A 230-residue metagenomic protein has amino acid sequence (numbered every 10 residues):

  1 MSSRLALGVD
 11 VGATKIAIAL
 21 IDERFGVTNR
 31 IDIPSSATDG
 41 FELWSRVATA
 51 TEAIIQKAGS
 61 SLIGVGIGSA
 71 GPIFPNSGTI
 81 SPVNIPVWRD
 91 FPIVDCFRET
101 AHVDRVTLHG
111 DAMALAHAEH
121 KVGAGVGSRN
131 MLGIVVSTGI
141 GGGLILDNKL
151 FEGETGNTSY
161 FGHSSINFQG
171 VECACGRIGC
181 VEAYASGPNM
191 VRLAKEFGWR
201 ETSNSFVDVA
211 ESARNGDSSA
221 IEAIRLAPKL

Functional and structural regions predicted by a protein language model:
S2-S45, T49, S60, T79-I80 (+1 more regions): Short glycine-rich, Thr/Ser-proximal phosphate-binding strand/loop in the N-terminal lobe of ATP-dependent enzymes
D10, G66-A70, H109, G133-G139 (+1 more regions): Short beta-strand segments
I16, L108-A112, I166-E201: Glycine-rich phosphate-binding loop plus the immediately following alpha-helix
D22, P75, I145: Short, acidic, Ser/Thr-enriched surface-loop or helix-capping motifs
I31-G59, V181-A183, N189-L230: Adenine-nucleotide phosphate-binding core of ATP-dependent small-molecule kinases
S36, G40-F41, S45-A48, E52 (+2 more regions): Glycine-rich phosphate-binding loop and adjoining helix at the ATP-binding site of ATP-dependent phosphoryl-transfer
V126-Y184: Glycine-rich phosphate-binding loop of actin/hexokinase-like ATP-binding domains
